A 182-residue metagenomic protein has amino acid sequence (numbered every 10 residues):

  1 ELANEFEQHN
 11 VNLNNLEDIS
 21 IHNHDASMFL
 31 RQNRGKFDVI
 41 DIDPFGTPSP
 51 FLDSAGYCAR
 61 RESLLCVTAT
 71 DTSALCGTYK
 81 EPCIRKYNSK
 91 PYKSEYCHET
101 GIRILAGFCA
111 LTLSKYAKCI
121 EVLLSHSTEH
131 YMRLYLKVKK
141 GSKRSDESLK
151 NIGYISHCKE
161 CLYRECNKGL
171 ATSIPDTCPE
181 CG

Functional and structural regions predicted by a protein language model:
E1-G182: SAM-dependent transferase fold signal centered on methyltransferase-like domains, encompassing both Class I
